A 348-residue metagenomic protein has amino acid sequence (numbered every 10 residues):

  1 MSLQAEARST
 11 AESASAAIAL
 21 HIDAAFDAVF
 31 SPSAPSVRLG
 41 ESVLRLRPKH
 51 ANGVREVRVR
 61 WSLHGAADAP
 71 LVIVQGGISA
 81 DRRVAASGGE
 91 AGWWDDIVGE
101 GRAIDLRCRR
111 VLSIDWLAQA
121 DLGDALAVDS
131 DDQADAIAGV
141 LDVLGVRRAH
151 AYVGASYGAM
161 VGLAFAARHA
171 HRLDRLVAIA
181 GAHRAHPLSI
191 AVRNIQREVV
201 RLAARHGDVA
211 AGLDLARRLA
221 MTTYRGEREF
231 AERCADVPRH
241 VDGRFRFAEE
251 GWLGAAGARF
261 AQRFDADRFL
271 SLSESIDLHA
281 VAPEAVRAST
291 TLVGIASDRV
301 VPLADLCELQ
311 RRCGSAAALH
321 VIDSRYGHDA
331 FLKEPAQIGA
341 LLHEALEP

Functional and structural regions predicted by a protein language model:
A34, R197-T291: Alpha/beta-hydrolase
S62-A118: N-terminal cap/lid subdomain of alpha/beta-hydrolase-fold enzymes
D131-H150: Conserved acidic catalytic loop of the alpha/beta-hydrolase fold
A149-P187: Conserved hydrolase catalytic core segment
V177-H206: Flexible "cap/lid" loop of the alpha/beta hydrolase fold
A288-S289, P302-R311: Short alpha-helix in the alpha/beta-hydrolase fold that links the catalytic acid
A296-V301: Acidic catalytic loop of the alpha/beta-hydrolase fold
A316-P348: Catalytic active-site module of serine/aspartate enzymes centered on a nucleophile-bearing elbow/loop
